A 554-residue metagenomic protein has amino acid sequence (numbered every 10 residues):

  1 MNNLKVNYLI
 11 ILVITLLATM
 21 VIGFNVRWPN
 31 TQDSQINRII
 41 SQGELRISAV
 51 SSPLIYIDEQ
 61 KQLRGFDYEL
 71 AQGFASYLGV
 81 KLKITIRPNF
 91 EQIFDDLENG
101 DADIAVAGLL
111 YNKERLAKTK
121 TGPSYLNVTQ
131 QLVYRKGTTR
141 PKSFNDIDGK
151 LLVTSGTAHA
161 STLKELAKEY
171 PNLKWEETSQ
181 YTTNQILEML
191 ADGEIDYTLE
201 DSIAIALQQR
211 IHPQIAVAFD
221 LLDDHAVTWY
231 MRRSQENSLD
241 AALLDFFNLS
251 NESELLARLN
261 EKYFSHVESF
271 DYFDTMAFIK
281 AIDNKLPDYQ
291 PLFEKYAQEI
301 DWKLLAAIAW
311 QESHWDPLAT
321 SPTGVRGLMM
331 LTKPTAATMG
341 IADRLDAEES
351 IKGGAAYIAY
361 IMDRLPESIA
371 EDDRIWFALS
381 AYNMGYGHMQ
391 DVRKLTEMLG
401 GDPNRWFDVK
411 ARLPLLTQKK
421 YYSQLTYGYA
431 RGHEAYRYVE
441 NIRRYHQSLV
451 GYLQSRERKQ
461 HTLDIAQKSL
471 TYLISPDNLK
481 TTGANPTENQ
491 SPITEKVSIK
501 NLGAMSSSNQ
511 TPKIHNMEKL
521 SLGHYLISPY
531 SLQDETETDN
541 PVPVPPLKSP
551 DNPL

Functional and structural regions predicted by a protein language model:
N3-T15, F24-L109, K113, A117 (+1 more regions): Extracytoplasmic small-molecule ligand-binding "clamshell" domains of the periplasmic binding protein/Venus flytrap
Y8, G23-N30, E69-Y77, K136-A160 (+5 more regions): Extended ligand-binding regions for polar small-molecule ligands
S51, S124-R135, S202, A206-D245 (+3 more regions): Periplasmic-binding protein-like
G108-A117, K164-E165, E188-D223, Q390-D391 (+1 more regions): A ligand-binding cleft/hinge motif common to bilobed small-molecule-binding domains
F264-H314, E348, L365-P366: Export/targeting segments at the very N-terminus of extracytoplasmic proteins
I300-D316, I351-A355, A378-M384, I442: Short, functionally critical alpha-helical segments immediately adjacent to catalytic or ligand/cofactor-binding
L318-A342, A347-Y360, L415-Q418, I442: Substrate-binding/active-site groove segments that recognize and process beta-1,4-linked N-acetyl-hexosamine
F377-S448: Catalytic and substrate-binding regions of cell-wall glycan-acting enzymes that process beta-1,4-linked
